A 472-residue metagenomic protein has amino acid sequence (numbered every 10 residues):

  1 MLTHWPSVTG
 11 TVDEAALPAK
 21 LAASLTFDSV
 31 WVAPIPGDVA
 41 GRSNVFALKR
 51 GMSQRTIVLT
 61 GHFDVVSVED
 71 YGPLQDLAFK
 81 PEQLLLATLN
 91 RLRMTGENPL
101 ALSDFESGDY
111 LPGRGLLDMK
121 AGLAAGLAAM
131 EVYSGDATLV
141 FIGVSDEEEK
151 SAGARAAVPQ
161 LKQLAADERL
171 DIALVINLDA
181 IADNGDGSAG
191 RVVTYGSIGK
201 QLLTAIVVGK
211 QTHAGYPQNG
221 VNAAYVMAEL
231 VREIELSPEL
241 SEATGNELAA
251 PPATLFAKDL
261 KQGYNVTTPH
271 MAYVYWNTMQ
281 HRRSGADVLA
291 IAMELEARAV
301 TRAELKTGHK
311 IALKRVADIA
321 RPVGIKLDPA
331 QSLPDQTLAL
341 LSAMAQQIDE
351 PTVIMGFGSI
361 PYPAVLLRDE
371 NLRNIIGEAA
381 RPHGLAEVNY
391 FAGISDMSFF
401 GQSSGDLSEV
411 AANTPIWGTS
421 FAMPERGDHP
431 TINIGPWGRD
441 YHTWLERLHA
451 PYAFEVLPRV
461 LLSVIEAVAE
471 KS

Functional and structural regions predicted by a protein language model:
M1-R114, G135-A137: Acidic/His- and Gly-rich active-site-bordering loop/insert found across diverse amide/peptide-bond hydrolases
T11-A15, D118-A125, K150-G153, A223 (+1 more regions): Phosphate/oxyanion-binding active-site loops and adjacent basic polyanion-contact surfaces
V30-V32, F141, V175, T352-I354 (+1 more regions): Conserved beta-strand scaffold positions in the cores of enzyme catalytic domains, especially in NTP/NDP-utilizing
T60-H62, G143, I176-D179, G356-G358 (+1 more regions): Short beta-strand segments
F79-L100, D179, D186-T204, A243-T254: Short, flexible helix-coil linker/hinge segments at the edges of structured domains or between repeats
R91-M119, A125-G126, E168, I172-L174 (+3 more regions): Alpha-helix-centered segments that form part of catalytic cores
Y110-G196: Acidic/histidine-rich catalytic neighborhood of metal-dependent amide-processing enzymes
D183-G185, Y195, Q201, K210-K471: Metal-dependent amide/peptide-bond hydrolase catalytic core, centered on the "pita-bread" metallohydrolase fold
